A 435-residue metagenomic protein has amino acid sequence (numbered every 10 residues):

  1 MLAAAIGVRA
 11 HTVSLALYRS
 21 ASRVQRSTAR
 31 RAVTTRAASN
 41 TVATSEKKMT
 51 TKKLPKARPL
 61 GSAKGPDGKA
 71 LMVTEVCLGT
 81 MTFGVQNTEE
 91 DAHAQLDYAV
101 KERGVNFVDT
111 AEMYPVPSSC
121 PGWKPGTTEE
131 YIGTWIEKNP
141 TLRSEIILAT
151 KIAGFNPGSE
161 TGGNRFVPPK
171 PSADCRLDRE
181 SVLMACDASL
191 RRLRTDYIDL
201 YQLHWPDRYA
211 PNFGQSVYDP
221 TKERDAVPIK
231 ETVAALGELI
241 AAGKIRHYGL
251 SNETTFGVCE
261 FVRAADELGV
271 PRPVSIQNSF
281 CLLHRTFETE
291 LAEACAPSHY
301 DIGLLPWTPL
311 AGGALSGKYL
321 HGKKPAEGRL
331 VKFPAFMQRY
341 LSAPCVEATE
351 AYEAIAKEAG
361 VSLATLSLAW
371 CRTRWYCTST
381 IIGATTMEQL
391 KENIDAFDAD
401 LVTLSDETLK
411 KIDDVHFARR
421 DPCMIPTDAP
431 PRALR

Functional and structural regions predicted by a protein language model:
M1-V24: N-terminal chloroplast transit peptides
S39-K151, E180, D196, A241: N-terminal binding-site loop/beta-alpha segment at the start of enzyme catalytic domains that lines or forms
A57-S62, V116, P206-V415, P431-R435: Beta/alpha (TIM)-barrel catalytic core signal, keyed to glycine-rich beta->alpha loops juxtaposed to Asp/Glu that bind
T80-E90, V167-L183, P220-A226: Active-site mouth loops of central-metabolism enzymes
A92, T128, V182, C186 (+3 more regions): Aromatic/hydrophobic pocket-lining residues that form the small-molecule binding cavity in soluble enzyme cores
P117-W123, P157-R176, Y209-Y218: Surface-exposed, active-site-proximal loop segments in enzymatic domains
D178-Y197: An active-site-proximal structural segment forming one wall of the substrate-binding cleft that immediately precedes
R191-G214: Active-site groove signature of glycoside hydrolases
